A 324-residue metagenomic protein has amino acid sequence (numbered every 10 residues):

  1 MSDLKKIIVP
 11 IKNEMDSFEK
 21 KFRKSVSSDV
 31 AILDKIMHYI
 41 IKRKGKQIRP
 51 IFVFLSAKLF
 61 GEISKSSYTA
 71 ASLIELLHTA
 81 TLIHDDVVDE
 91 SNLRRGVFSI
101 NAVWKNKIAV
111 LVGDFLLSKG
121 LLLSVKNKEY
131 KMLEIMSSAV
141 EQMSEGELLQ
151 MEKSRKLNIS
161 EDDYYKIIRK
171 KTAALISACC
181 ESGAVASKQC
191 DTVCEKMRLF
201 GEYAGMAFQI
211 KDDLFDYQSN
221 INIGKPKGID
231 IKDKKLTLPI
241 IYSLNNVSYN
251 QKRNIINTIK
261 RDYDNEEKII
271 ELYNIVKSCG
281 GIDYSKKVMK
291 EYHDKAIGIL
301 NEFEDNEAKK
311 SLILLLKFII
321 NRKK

Functional and structural regions predicted by a protein language model:
M1-K324: All-alpha prenyltransferase/terpene-synthase fold signal
